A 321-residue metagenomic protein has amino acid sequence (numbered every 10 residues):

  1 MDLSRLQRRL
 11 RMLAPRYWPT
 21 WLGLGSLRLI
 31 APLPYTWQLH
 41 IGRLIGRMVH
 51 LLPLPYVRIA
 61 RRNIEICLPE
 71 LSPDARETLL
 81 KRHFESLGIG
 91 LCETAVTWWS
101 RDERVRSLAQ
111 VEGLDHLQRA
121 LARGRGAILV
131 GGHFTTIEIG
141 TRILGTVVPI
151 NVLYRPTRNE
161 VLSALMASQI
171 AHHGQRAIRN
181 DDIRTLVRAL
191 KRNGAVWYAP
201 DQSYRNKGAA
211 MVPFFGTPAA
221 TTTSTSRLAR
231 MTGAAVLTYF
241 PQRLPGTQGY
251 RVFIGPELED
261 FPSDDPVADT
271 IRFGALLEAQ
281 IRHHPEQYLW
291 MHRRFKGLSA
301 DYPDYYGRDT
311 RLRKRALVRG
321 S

Functional and structural regions predicted by a protein language model:
D2-G131, L165-S168, G174, R315-S321: Membrane-anchoring hydrophobic helices of lipid-metabolizing enzymes
R5, L10-A14, L52, Y56 (+4 more regions): Non-catalytic C-terminal accessory region of glycerolipid acyltransferases and related lyso-lipid remodeling enzymes
G25, I59, D115, I139 (+4 more regions): Short Gly/charged-rich anion-binding patches and loops
Y35, A95-V96, G140, S163-A164 (+2 more regions): Intrinsically disordered, low-complexity boundary segments flanking structured domains
E112, L153, F253-G255: Residues in well-ordered beta-strands of folded domains
A122-D181, S203-P213: Catalytic core of membrane glycerolipid acyltransferases/transacylases, capturing the structured, soluble-facing
